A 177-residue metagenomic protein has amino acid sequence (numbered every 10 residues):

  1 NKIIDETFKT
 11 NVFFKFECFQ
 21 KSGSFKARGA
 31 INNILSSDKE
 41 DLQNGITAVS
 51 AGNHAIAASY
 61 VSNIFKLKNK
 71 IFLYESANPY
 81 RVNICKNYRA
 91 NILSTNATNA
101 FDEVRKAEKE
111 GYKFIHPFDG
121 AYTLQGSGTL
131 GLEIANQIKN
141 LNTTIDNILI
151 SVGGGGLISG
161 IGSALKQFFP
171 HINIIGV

Functional and structural regions predicted by a protein language model:
N1-V177: PLP-dependent amino-acid enzyme catalytic core
